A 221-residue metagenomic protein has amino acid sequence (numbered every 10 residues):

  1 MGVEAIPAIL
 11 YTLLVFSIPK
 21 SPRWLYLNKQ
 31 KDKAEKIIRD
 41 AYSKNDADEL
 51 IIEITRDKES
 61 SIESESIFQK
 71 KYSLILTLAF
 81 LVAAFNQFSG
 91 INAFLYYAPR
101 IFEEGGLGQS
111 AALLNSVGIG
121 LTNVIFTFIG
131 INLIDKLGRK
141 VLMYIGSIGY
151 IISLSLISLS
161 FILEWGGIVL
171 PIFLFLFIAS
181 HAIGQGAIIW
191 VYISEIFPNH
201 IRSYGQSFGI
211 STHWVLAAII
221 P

Functional and structural regions predicted by a protein language model:
M1-D32, E59-P221: Alpha-helical transmembrane bundle of multi-pass membrane proteins
N28-S60: Non-transmembrane, juxtamembrane loop and terminal tail segments of multi-pass eukaryotic membrane proteins
